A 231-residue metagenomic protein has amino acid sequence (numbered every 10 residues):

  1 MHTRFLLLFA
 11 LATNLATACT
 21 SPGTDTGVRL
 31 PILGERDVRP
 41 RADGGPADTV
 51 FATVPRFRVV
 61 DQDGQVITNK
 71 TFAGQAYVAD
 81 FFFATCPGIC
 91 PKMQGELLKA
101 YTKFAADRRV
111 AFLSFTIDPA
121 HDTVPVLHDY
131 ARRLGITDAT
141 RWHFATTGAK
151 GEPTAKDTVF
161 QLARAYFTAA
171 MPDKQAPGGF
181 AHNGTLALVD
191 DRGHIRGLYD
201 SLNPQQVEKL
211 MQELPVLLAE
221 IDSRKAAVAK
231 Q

Functional and structural regions predicted by a protein language model:
M1-R56, V60, E220, A229-Q231: N-terminal targeting signals for export/organelle localization
C19-T20, H128-R132, T137-A145, M211-Q231: Non-catalytic interaction/Regulatory regions outside core domains
G27-R29, W142-T158, H182-L186, D191 (+2 more regions): Periplasmic c-type cytochrome electron-transfer domains
V54-P55, Y77, N183-T185: Short loop/turn microsegments at loop-to-beta-strand junctions
I67-L97, F112-S114: Short active-site neighborhood of thiol/selenol oxidoreductases, capturing the structured segment around
K92-L162: Structural microenvironment flanking redox-active thiols in thiol-disulfide oxidoreductases
A169, D173-Q231: Thiol-/selenol-based redox modules, centered on thioredoxin-like and closely related oxidoreductase domains
